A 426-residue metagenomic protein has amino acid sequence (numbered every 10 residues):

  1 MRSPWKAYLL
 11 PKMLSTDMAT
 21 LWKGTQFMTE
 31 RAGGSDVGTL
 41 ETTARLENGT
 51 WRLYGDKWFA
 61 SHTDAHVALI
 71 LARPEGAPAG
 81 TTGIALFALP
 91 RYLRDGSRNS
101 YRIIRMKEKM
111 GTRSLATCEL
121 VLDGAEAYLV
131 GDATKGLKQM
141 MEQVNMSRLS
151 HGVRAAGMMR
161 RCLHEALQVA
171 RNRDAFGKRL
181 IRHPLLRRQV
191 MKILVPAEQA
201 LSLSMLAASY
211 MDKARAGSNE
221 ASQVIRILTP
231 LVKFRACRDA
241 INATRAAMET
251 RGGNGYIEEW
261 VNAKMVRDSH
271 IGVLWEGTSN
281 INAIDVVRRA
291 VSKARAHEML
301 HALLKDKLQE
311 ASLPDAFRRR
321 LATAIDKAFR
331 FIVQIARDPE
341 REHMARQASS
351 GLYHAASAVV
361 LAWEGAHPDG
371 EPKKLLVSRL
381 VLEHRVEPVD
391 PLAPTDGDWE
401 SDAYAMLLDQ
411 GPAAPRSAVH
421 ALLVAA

Functional and structural regions predicted by a protein language model:
R2-T42, L46-W51, M205-S222, T229 (+3 more regions): Internal maturation/activation junctions in enzymes
T25-Q26, W51-D56, T82, S100-R105 (+5 more regions): Glycine- and acidic
T50, Y54-R98: A short core secondary-structure module
R94-S100, I104, K109, A116-S147 (+2 more regions): A glycine-rich, basic-preceded beta-loop-alpha segment at the flavin cofactor/substrate interface of flavin-utilizing
M106, V130-Q143, Q168-P184, A207-I225 (+4 more regions): Conserved catalytic-core motifs characterized by acidic clusters
E198-K233, E249, I332-H343, W363-A366 (+1 more regions): C-terminal helix-coil-helix/basic helical segment that borders enzyme active sites and/or dimer interfaces and provides
R226-L304, E371, E383-A426: Alpha-helix capping/hinge segments and adjacent helical runs
D306-A426: C-terminal amphipathic alpha-helical interaction region
